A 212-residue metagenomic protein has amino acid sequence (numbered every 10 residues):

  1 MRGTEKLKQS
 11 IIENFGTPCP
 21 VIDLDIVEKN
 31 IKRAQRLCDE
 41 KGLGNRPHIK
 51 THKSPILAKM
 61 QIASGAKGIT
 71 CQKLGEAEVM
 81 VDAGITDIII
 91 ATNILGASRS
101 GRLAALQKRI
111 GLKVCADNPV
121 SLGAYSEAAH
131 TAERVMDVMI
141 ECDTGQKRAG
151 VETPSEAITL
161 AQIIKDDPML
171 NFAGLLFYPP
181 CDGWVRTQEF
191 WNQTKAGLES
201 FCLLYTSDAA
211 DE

Functional and structural regions predicted by a protein language model:
T4-I22: Generic N-terminal amphipathic, Lys/Arg-enriched alpha-helix
I22, I26, L95, D117 (+2 more regions): Alpha-helix N-cap and loop-to-helix initiation/capping positions
E28-L57: N-terminal glycine-rich anion-binding loops that anchor highly charged ligand groups
K29-K32, L122, V135, A196: Acidic, metal/ion-coordinating pockets
H48-W184: Active-site-proximal beta-alpha core segment in soluble small-molecule metabolic enzymes
G174-F177, C181-L204: Loop-centered beta-sheet repeat module
Y205-A210: Conserved small/polar residues in nucleotide/adenosyl-binding loops
